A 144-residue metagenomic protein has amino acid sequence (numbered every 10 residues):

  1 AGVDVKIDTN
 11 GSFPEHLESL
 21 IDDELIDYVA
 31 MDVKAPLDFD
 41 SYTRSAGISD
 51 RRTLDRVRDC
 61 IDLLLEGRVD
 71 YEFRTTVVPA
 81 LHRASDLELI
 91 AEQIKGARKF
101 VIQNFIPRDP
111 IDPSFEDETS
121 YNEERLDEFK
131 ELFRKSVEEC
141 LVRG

Functional and structural regions predicted by a protein language model:
A1-D117, E123: Conserved AdoMet/S-adenosylmethionine-binding subsite of the radical SAM
E124-G144: Charged phosphate-binding loop/patch that engages nucleotide di/tri-phosphates or the phosphate backbone of nucleic
